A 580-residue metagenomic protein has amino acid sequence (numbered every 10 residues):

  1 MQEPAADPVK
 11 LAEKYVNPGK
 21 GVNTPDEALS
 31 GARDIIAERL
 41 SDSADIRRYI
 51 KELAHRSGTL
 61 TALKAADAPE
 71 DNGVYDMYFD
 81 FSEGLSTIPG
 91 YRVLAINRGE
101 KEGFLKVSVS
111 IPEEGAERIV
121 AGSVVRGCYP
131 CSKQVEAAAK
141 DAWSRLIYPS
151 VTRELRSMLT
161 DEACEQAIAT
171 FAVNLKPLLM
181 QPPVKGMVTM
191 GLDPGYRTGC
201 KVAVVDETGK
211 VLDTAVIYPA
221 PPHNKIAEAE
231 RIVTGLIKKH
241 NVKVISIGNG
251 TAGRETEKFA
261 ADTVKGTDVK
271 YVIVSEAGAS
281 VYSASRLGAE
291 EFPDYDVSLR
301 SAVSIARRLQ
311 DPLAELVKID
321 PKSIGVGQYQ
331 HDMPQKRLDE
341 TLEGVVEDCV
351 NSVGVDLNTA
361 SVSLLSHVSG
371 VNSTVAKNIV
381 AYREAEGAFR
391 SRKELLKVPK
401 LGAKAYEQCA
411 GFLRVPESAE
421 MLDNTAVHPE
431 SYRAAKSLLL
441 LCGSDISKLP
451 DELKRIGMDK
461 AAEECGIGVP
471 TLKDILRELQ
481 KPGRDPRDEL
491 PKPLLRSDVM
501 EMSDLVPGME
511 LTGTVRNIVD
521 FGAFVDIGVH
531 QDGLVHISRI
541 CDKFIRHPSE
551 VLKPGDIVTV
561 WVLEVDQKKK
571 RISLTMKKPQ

Functional and structural regions predicted by a protein language model:
Q2-G191, R197-S283, L287-Y295, A302: Duplex nucleic acid-engaging cores and interfaces of nucleic-acid transaction enzymes
A28, A32, V135, V151 (+30 more regions): Helical mechanochemical/support elements of P-loop NTPase systems and associated helical scaffolds
I35-I46, S110, G122-R126, L178-P182 (+17 more regions): Conserved, well-folded catalytic cores of nucleic-acid-processing and energy-transducing macromolecular machines
E52-G58, L192-Y196, G250-E255, V274-V281 (+5 more regions): A glycine-rich phosphate-binding loop feature that marks nucleotide/adenosyl-phosphate handling sites
A95-G99, L179-P183, T189-Y196, V202-V204 (+13 more regions): Replace "in large, NTP-powered and nucleic-acid-processing enzymes" with "in large, NTP-powered factors and other
G99-P112, S123-I147, R307-L338, L441-R487: Structured, non-catalytic alpha/beta "coupling" segments that mediate domain-domain communication and provide generic
E290-A388, E407-A435, L439, T471-S497 (+2 more regions): Long, highly charged, low-complexity intrinsically disordered interaction regions that mediate electrostatic DNA/RNA
L413-A419, D423-Q580: Single-stranded RNA-binding regions, centering on S1/OB-family and related RNA-binding modules
